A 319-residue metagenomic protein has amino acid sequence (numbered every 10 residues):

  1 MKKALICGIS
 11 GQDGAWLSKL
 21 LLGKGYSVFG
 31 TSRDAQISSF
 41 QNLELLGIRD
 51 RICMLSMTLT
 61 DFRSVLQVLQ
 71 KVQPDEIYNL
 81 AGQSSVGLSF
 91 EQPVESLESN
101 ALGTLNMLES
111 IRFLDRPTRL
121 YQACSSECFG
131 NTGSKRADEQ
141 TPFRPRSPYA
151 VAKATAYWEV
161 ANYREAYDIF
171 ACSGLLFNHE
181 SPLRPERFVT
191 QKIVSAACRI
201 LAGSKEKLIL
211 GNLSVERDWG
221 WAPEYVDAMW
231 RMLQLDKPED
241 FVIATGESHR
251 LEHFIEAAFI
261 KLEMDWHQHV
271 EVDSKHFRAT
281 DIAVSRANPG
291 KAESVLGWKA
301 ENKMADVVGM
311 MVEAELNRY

Functional and structural regions predicted by a protein language model:
M1-H179, L233, N302, M311-E315: N-terminal Rossmann-like NAD(P)+-binding domain of SDR-like oxidoreductases, especially those catalyzing
W16, Q41, Q67, L88-E91 (+5 more regions): Generic recognition of short, well-ordered alpha-helical segments
G23, G30-T31, M57, V189-K192 (+1 more regions): C-terminal substrate-binding subdomain of Rossmann-fold SDR/epimerase-dehydratase oxidoreductases
R63, L102, T155-W158, F188 (+3 more regions): Active-site phosphate/pyrophosphate-handling residues
Y121, K135, C172, E186 (+3 more regions): Residues that recognize and position ribonucleotide moieties
P145-A152, P182-T190, D218-W221: The catalytic Tyr-centered alpha-helix of NAD(P)H-dependent dehydrogenases
E180-L183, D236: Transmembrane helix irregularities
